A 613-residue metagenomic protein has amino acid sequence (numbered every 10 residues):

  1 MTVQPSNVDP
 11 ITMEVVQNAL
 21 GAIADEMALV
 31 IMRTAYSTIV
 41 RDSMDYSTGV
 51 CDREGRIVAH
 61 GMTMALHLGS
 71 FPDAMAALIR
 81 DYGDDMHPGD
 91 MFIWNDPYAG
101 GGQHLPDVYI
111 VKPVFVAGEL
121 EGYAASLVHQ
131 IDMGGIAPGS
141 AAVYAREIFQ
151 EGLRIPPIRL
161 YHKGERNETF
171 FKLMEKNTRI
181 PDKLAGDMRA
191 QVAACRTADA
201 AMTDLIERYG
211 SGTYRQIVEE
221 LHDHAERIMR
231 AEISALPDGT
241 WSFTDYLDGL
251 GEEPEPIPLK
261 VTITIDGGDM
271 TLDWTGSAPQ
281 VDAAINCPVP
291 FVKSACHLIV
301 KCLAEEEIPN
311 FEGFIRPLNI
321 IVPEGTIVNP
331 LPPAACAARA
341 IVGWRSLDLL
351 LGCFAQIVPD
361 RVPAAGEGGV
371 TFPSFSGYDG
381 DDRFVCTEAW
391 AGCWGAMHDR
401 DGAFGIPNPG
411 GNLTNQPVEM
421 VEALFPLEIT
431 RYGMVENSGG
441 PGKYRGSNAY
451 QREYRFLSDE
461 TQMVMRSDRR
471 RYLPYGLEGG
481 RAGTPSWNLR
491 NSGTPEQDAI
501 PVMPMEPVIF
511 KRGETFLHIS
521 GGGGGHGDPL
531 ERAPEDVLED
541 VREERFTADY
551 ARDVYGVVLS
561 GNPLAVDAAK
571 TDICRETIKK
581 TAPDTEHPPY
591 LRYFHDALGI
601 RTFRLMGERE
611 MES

Functional and structural regions predicted by a protein language model:
T2-P88, I93-V116, L120-E612: Glycine/proline-enriched, intrinsically flexible loops and inter-domain linkers
